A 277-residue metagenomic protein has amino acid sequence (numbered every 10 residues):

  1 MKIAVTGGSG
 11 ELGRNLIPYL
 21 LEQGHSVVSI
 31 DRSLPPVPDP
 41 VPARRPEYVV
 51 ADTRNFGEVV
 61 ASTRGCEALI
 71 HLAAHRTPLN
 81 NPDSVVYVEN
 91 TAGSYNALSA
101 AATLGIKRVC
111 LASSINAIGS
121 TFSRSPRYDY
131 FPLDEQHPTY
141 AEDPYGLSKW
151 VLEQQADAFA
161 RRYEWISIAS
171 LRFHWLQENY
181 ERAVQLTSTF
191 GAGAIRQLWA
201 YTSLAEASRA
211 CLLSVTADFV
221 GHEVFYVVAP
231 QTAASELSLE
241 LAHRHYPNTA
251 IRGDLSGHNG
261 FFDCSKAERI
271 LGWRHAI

Functional and structural regions predicted by a protein language model:
I3-Q23: N-terminal Rossmann NAD(P)H-binding glycine-rich loop of SDR-like oxidoreductase domains
P46-E89: NAD(P)H-binding glycine-rich loop region in Rossmannoid oxidoreductase-like domains and their noncatalytic homologs
L69, N81-C110: NAD(P)-cofactor binding segment of oxidoreductase domains
P78, I115-R127, W150, L176-N179: Conserved catalytic-site region of short-chain dehydrogenase/reductase
V88, R124-Y163: Catalytic helix-loop patch of NAD(P)-dependent Rossmann-fold dehydrogenases
N96-E142: Conserved Rossmann-fold NAD(P)-dependent oxidoreductase catalytic core, especially the SDR/UDP-sugar
W175-G191, Q197-E223: Alpha-helical substrate-binding/gating segment
A205-I277: C-terminal substrate-binding subdomain of Rossmann-fold SDR/epimerase-dehydratase oxidoreductases
